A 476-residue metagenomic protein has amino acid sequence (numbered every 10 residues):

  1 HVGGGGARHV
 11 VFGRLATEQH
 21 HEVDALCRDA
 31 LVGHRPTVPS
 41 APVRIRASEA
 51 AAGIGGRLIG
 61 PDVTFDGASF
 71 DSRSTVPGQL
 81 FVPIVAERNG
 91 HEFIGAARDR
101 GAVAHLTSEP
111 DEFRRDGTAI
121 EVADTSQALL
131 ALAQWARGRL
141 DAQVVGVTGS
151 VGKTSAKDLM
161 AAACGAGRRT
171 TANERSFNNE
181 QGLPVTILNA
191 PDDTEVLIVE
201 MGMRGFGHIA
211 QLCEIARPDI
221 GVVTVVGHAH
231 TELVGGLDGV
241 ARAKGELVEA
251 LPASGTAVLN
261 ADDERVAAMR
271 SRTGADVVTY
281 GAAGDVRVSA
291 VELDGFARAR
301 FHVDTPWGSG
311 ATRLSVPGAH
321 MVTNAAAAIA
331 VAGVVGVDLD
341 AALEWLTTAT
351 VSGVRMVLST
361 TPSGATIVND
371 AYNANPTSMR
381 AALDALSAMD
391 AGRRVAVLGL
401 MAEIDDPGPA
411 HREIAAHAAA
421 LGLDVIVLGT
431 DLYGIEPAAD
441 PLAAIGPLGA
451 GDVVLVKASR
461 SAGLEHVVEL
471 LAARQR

Functional and structural regions predicted by a protein language model:
V2, V10, Q19-A25, A30: Alpha-helix boundary/capping motif
G33-A131, W135, A388-G392, I404-D405 (+3 more regions): N-terminal leader/targeting and accessory segments in enzymes
A50, Q79, A97, L132 (+14 more regions): Residue-level signal for inorganic ion chemistry
T107-R114, V222-T366, A391-G392, A416-V425 (+1 more regions): Acidic, Mg2+-coordinating active-site environments of NTP-dependent enzymes
A128-A261, R265-T273, L470-Q475: Phosphate-binding loop of NTP-binding sites
V147, K153, G353-V357, S461 (+2 more regions): ATP-dependent carboxylate/acyl-activation modules
D238-A243, R380-D384, P407-H417: Charged helix-capping and loop-helix junction motifs
V354, A371-A381: Glycine-rich phosphate/pyrophosphate-binding beta-alpha loops
